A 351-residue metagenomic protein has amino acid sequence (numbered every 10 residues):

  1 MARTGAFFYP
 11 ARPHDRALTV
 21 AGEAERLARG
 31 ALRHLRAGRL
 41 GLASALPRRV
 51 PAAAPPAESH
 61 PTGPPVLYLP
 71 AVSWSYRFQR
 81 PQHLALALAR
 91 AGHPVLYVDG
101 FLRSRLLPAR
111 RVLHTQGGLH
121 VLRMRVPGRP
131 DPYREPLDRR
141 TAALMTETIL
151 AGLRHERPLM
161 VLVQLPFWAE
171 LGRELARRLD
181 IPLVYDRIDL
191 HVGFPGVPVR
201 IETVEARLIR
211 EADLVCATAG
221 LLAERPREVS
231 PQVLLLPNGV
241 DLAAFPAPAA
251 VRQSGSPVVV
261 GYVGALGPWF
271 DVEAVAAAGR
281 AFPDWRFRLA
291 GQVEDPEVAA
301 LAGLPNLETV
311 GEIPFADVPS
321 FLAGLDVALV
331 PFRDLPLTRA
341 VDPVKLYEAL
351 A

Functional and structural regions predicted by a protein language model:
G5-F8, E23-A109, R280-F282: N-terminal subdomain of nucleotide-sugar transferases
S75-Q79, F270, P314-F321, D326-A351: Nucleotide-sugar-dependent
L84, T148-I149, E174, P198-V215: Membrane-proximal helix-turn-helix segments that form the acceptor-binding/catalytic region of lipid-linked
G193, E211-L235: A short, active-site helix/loop in glycosyltransferases that binds the activated sugar's phosphate group
L221, L236-P248: Carbohydrate-associated surface elements
Q253-F270, V275-F282, R288-A290: Conserved donor-binding/catalytic core segment of Leloir-type glycosyltransferases
R286-V298: Glycosyltransferase donor-sugar binding loop
P296-L322: Nucleotide-activated donor-binding/catalytic signature segment of Leloir-type glycosyltransferases, i.e., the conserved
